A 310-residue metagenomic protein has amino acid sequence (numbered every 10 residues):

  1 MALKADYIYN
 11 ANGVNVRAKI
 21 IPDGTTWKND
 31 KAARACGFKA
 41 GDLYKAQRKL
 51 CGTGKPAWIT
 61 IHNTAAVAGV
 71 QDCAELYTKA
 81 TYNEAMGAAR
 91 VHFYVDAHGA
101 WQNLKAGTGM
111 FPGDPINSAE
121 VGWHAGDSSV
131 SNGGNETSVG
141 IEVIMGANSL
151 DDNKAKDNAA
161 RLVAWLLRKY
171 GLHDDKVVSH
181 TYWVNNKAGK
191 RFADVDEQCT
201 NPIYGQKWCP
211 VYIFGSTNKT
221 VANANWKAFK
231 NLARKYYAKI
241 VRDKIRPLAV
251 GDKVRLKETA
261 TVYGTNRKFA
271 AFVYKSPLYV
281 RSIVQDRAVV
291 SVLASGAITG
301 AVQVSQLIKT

Functional and structural regions predicted by a protein language model:
M1-N132: N-terminal catalytic cores of peptidoglycan-degrading enzymes
A2-R34, N132-R246, V250: Basic/polar, cationic surfaces and motifs that engage anionic cell-wall and phosphate/carboxylate ligands
A65-A68, G99, G146-A147, L172 (+3 more regions): Acidic glycine-/aspartate-rich tracts in secreted/extracellular proteins
R90-V95, V139-V143, S276-S282: Catalytic nucleophile-His microenvironment captured as a short glycine-rich beta-strand/loop that brackets
G109-D114, S149, G264, I298-A301: A short local loop/turn or secondary-structure capping micro-motif enriched for an aromatic residue
R242-S282: Beta-loop motif signature
D286-V292: Short aromatic-glycine-enriched beta-strand elements
S295-T310: Intrinsically disordered, low-complexity, charged/polar segments
